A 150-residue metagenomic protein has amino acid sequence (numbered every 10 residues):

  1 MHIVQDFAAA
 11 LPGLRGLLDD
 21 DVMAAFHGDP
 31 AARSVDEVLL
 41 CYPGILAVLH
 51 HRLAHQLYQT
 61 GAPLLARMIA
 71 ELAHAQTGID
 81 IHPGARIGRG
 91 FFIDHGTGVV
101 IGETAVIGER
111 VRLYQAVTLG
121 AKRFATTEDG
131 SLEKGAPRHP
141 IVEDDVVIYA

Functional and structural regions predicted by a protein language model:
M1-E71: Terminal amphipathic alpha-helical/low-complexity segments used for targeting or macromolecular assembly
A54-A150: Flexible, glycine/small-residue-enriched loop-and-beta-strand segment within the central core of proteins
